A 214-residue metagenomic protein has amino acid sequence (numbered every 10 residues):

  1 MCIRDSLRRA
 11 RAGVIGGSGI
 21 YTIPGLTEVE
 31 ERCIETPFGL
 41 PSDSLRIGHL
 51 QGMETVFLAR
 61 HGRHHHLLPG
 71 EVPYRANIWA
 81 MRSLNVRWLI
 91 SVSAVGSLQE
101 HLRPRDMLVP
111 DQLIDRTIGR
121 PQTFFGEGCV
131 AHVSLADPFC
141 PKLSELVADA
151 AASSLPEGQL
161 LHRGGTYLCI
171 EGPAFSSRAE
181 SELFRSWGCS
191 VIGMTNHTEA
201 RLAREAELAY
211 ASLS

Functional and structural regions predicted by a protein language model:
R4-L135: Metabolite-binding pocket within alpha/beta catalytic cores that recognizes anionic/polar moieties
I78, S181, H197-A200: Generic hydrophobic/aromatic pocket-lining and core-packing "Φ" positions
R82-N85, R185, R204: Non-catalytic positions within long, well-ordered alpha-helices that form the structural scaffold/packing of enzyme
R87-W88, S190, A209: Short acidic/polar active-site loop segments enriched in Thr and Asp
V130, L135-Q159, R163: Glycine/small-residue-rich phosphate/adenosyl-binding loop
A151-S190: Active-site/ligand-binding-proximal alpha/beta "capping" segment
M194-S214: Zn-dependent metallopeptidase/amidohydrolase metal-coordination segment
